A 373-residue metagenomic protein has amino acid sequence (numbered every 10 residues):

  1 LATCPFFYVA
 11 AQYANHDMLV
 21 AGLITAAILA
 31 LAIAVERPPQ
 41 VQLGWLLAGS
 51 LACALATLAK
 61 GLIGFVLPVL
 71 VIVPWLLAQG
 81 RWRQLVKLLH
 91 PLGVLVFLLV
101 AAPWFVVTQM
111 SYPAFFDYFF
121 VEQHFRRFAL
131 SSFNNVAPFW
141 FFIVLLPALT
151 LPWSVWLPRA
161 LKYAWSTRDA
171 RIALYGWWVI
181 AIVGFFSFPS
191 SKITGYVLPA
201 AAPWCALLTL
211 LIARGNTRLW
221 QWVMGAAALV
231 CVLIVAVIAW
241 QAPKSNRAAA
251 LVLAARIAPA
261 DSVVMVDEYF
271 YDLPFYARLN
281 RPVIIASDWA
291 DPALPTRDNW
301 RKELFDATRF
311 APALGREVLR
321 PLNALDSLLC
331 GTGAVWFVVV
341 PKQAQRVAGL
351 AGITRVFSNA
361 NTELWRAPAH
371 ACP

Functional and structural regions predicted by a protein language model:
L1-R218, L279, A360: Membrane-integral, polyisoprenol-dependent glycosyltransferases of the GT-C/oligosaccharyltransferase superfamily
V41, S132, I238-P243, P312-V318: Short, flexible loop segments at the rims of nucleotide/cofactor-binding pockets, characterized by
C53, L251, Y271: Active-site phosphate/pyrophosphate- and oxyanion-stabilizing loops and adjacent acidic/basic residues in soluble
A129-L130, F142, L233-A236, D306-F310: Short glycine/proline- and acidic residue-enriched helix-loop micro-motifs that form flexible lids or anion-recognition
G195, V232-A255: Hydrophobic alpha-helical transmembrane segments in integral membrane proteins
I212-V235: Signature aromatic-anchored transmembrane alpha helix within multi-pass, membrane-resident enzymes that catalyze glycan
S245-E268, L279-P373: Luminal/periplasmic acceptor-recognition loop/helix of membrane-associated glycosyltransferases
